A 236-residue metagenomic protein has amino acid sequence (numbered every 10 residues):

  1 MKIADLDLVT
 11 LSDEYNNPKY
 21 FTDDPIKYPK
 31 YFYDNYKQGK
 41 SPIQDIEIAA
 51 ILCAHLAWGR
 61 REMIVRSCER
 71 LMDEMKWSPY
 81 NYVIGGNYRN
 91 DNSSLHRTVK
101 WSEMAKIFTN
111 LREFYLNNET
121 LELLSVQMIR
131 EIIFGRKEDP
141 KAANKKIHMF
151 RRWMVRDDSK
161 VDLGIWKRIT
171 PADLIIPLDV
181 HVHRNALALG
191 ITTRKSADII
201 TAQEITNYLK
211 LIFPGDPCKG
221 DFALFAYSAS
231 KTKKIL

Functional and structural regions predicted by a protein language model:
M1-L236: HhH-family (HhH-GPD) DNA N-glycosylase catalytic core used in base-excision repair
